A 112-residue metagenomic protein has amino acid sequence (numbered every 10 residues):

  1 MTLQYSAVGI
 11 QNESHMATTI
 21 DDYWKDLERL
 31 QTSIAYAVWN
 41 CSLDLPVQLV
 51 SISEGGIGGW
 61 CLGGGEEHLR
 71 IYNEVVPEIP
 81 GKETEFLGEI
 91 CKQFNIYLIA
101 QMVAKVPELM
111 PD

Functional and structural regions predicted by a protein language model:
M1-D112: Hydrophobic structural segments
